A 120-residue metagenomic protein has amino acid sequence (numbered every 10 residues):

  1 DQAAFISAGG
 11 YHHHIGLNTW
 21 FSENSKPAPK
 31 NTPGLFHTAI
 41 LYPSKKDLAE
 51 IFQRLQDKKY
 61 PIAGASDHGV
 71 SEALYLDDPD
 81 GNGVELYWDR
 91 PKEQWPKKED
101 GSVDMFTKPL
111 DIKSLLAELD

Functional and structural regions predicted by a protein language model:
D1, L35, S71: Short coil/loop residues immediately preceding or within conserved phosphate-binding loops of NTP-utilizing enzyme
D1-F21: Core segments of cupin and vicinal oxygen chelate
H12, A39-Q94, M105-D120: Vicinal oxygen chelate
I15-L17, L35, V84: Short, structured motif recognition centered on aromatic/hydrophobic residues
E23-A28: Short beta-strand/turn micro-motifs at beta-sheet edges
K30-P33: Short, flexible turn/loop "capping" segments at secondary-structure junctions
W95-D100: Flexible, disordered linker segments and immediate boundary regions flanking tandem C2H2 zinc-finger modules
